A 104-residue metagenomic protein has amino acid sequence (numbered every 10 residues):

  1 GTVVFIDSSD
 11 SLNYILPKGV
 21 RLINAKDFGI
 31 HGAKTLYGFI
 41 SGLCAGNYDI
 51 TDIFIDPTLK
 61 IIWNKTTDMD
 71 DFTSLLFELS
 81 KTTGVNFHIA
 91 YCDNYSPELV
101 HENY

Functional and structural regions predicted by a protein language model:
G1-C44, P97-N103: Conserved P-loop
T2-V3, T51, F87: Hydrophobic anchor at the start of a short beta-strand that flanks the dinucleotide cofactor-binding loop
A33, Y37, T51-I55, T73: Generic internal hydrophobic packing segments that stabilize the cores of diverse globular domains
A45-T51: Short basic/glycine-enriched coil/helix segment immediately N-terminal to the Walker B
I55-Y104: Replace "adjacent to P-loop NTPase cores in ATP/GTP-dependent enzymes" with "adjacent to NTP-binding cores
